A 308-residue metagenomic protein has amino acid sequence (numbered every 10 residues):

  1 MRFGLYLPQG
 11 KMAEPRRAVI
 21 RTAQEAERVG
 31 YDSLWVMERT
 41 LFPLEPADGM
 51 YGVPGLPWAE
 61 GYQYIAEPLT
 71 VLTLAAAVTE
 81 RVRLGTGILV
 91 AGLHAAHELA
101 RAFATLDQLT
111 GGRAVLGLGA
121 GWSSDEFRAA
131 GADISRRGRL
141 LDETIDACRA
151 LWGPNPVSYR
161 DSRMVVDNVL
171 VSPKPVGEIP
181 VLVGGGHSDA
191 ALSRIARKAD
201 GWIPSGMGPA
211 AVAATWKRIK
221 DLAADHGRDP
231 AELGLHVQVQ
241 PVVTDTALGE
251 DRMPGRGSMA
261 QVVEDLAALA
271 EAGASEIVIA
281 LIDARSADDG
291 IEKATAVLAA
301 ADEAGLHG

Functional and structural regions predicted by a protein language model:
M1-G308: Active-site-adjacent structural elements that line small-molecule/cofactor binding pockets in enzymes
